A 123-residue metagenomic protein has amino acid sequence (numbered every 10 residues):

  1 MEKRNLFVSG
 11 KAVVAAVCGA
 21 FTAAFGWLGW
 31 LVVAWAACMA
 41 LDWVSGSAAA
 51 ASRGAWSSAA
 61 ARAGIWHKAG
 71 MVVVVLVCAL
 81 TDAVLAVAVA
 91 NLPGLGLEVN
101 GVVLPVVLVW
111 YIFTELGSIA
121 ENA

Functional and structural regions predicted by a protein language model:
M1-F7: Short, amphipathic, aromatic/basic-enriched membrane-interface segments that mark the entry/exit of transmembrane
A12-T22: Hydrophobic, membrane-inserted alpha-helices
A23-L31: Transmembrane helix interruption/hinge and helix-loop junction motifs
W30-V44, A60-I65: Loop-to-helix transition at the N-terminal end of transmembrane alpha-helices
W35-S45, M71-A79, V107-E121: Alpha-helical transmembrane segments of multi-pass membrane proteins
A37-A49, W56, L92-L95: N-terminal intrinsically disordered, cationic/polar leader segments that include organellar targeting peptides
R53-V75: Juxtamembrane helix-capping/reentrant segments at transmembrane boundaries
V87-E121: Hydrophobic alpha-helical transmembrane segments and immediately flanking/interface helices in integral membrane
